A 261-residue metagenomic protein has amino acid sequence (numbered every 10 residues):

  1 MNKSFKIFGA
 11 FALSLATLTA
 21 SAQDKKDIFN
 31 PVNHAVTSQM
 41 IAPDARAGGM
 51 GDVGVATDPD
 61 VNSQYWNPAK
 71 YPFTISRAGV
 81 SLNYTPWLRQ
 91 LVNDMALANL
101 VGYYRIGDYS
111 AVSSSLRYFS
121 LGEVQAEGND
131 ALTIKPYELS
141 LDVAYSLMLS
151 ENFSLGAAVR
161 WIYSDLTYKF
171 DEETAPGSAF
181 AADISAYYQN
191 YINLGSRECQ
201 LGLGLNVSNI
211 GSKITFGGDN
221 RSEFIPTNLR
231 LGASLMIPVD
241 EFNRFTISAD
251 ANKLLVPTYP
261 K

Functional and structural regions predicted by a protein language model:
M1-T37: Cleavable N-terminal export/targeting peptides
Q23-K261: Subset of outer-membrane beta-barrel
